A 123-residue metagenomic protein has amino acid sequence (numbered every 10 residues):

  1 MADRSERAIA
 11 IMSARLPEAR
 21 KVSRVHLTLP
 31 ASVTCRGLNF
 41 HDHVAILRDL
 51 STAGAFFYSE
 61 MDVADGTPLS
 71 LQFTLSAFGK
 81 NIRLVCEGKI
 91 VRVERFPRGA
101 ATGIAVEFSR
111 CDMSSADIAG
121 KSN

Functional and structural regions predicted by a protein language model:
M1-L50, S122-N123: N-terminal helix initiation/capping motif
A2-I9, L38, V93-N123: C-terminal output/interaction extensions
E18-V22, E60-V63, G79: Short, solvent-exposed beta-strand/turn "edge" segments of beta-rich domains on protein surfaces
P30-D62, P68-S70, P97, G103-E107: Short strand-loop-strand
L47, G88-I90: Conserved hydrophobic positions within beta-strands
S76-V85: Short, Lys/Arg- and Gly-enriched loop/turn segments at beta-strand edges
